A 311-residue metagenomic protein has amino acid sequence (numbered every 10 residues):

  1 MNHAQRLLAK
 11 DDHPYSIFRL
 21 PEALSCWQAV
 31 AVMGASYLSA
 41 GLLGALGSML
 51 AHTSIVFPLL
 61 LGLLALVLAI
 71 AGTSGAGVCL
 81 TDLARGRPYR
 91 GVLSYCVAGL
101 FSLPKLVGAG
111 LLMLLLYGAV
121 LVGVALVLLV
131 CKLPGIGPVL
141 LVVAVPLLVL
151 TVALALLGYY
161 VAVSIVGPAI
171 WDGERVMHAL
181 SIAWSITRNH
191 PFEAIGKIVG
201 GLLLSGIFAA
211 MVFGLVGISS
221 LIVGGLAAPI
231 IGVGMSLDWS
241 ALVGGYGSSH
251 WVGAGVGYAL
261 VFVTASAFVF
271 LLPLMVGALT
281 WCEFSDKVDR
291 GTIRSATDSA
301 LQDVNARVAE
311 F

Functional and structural regions predicted by a protein language model:
M1-G123, L157-S164, E174-L202, G206 (+1 more regions): Helix-coil boundary and N-terminal low-complexity module in membrane systems
M49, V124-L126, V212-G214: Short, charged/polar low-complexity linear motifs in solvent-exposed/disordered segments
V97, L150-T151: Catalytic cores of eukaryotic secretory-pathway lumenal/extracellular enzymes that build and remodel glycoconjugates
L126-L150, S220-G247: Membrane-interfacial helix-loop-helix connectors in multipass membrane proteins
T151-L154, A210-G214: Extended amphipathic alpha-helical segments with heptad-repeat/coiled-coil character used for oligomerization, fusion
I170-W171: Long, hydrophobic alpha/beta structural blocks
